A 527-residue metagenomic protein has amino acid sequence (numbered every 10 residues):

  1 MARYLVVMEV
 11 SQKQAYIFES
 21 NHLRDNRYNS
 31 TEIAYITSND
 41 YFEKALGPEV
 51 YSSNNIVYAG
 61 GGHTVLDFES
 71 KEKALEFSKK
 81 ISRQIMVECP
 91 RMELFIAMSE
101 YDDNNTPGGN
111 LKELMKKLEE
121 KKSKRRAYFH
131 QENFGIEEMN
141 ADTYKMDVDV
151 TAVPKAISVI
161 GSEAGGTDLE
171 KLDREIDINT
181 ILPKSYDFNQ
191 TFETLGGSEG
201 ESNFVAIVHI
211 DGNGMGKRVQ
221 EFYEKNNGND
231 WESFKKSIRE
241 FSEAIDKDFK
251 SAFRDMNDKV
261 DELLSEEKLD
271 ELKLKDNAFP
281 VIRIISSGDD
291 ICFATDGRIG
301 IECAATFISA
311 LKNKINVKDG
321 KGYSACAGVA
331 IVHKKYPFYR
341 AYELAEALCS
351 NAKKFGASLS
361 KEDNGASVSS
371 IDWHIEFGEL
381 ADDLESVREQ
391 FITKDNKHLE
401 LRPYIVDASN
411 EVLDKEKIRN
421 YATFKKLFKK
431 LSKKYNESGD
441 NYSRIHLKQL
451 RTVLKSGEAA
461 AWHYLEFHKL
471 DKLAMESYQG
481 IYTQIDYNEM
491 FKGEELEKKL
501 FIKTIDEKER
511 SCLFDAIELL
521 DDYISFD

Functional and structural regions predicted by a protein language model:
M1-D527: Regulatory and interdomain segments flanking nucleotide-handling catalytic cores in signaling/defense enzymes
